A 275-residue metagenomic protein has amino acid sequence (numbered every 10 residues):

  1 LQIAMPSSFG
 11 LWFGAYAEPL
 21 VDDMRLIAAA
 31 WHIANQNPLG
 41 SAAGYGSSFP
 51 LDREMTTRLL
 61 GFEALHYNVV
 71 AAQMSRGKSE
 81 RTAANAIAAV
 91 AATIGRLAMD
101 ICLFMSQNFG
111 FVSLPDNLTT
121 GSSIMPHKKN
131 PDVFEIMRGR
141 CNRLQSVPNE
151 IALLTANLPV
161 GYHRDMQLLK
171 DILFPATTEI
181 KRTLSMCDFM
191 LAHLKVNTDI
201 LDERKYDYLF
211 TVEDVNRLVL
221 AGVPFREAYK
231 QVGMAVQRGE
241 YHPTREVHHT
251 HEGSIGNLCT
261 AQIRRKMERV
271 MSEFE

Functional and structural regions predicted by a protein language model:
L1-A4, L39-G44, E203-D207: Glycine/charge-rich, flexible interdomain linkers and switch-proximal surface loops that mediate coupling
L1-M5, A64-S79, Y162-M166, H248 (+2 more regions): Long, non-coiled-coil amphipathic alpha-helical linker/lever segments that couple catalytic cores to other domains
P6-L154: Internal glycine-rich alpha/beta core junctions
G110, M125-E275: Glycine-rich cofactor/substrate-binding loops
